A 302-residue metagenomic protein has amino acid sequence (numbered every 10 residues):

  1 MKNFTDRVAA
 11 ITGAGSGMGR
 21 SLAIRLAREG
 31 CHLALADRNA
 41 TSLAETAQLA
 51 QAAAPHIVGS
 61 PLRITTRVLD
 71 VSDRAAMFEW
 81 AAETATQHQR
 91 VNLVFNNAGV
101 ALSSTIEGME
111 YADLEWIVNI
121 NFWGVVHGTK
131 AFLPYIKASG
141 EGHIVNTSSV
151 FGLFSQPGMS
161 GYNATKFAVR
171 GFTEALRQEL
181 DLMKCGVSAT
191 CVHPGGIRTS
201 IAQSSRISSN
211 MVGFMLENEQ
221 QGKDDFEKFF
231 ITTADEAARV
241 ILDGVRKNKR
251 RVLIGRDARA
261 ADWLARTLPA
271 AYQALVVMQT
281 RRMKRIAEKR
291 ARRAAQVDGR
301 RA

Functional and structural regions predicted by a protein language model:
V8, G15-G17: Conserved glycine-rich cofactor-binding loop
E29-E45: Conserved glycine-rich Rossmann-like NAD(P)H-binding loop of the short-chain dehydrogenase/reductase
A40-T41, V68-E79, Y111: The beta1-alpha1 cofactor-binding region of Rossmann-like NAD(H)/NADP(H)-dependent oxidoreductases
T105-I106, E110-E115: Substrate-binding pocket helix/loop in short-chain dehydrogenase/reductase
T129, T165: Active-site helix of classical SDR
S149: Residue(s) in the substrate-gating loop at a strand-loop-helix junction that position the organic substrate next
D181-R256: SDR active-site lid
